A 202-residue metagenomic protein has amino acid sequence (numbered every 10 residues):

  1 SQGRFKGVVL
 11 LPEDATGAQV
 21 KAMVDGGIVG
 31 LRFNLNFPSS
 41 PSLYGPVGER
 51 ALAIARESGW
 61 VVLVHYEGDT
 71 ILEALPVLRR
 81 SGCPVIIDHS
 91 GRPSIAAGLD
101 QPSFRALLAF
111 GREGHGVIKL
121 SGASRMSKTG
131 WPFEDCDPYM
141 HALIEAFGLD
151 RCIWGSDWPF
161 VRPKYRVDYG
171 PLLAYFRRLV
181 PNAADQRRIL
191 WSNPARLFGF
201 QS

Functional and structural regions predicted by a protein language model:
S1-S58, D69, F110, E134 (+2 more regions): Mid-domain alpha/beta scaffold segments of enzyme catalytic cores
G3-F5, G82-V85, H115, R151 (+2 more regions): Secondary-structure boundary/capping signal
L11, H89, N193: Residues at the C-termini of beta-strands that transition into short coil/loop
E13-A15, F37-S42, P93-A96, R125-K128 (+1 more regions): Short, small-residue-enriched loops and turns at beta-alpha junctions that line or gate enzyme active sites
V29, Y44-I153: Catalytic pocket-lining loop regions of alpha/beta-barrel enzymes, especially the amidohydrolase/enolase/GH5 lineages
H141-A142, F147-I153, R162-S202: Mid-to-C-terminal alpha-helical segments outside catalytic/metal-binding sites
D157: Active-site glycine-centered loops adjacent to acidic/histidine catalytic or metal-binding residues that shape
